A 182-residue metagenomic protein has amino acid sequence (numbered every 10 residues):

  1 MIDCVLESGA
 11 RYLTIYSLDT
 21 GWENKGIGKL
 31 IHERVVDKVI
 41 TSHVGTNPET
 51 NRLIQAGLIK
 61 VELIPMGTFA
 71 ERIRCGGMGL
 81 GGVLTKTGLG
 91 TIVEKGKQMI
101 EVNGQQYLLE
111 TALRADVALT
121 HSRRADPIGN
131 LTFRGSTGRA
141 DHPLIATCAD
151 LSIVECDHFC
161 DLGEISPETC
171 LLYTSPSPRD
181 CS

Functional and structural regions predicted by a protein language model:
M1-I64: N-terminal active-site beta-alpha-beta segment that forms phosphate/nucleotide-binding and substrate-recognition loops
L6-G9, I31-R34, L53-I54, I92-E94 (+5 more regions): Solvent-exposed alpha-helices and their adjacent loops that cap or buttress functional pockets in soluble metabolic
N24, P127-I128, D161-I165: Short active-site-adjacent structural elements
E62-L63, G67-R139: ATP/pyrophosphate-binding catalytic subdomain of soluble kinases
N130-V154: Gly/Ser/Thr-rich active-site loops/lids in small-molecule metabolic enzymes that frequently grip phosphoryl groups
T147, I153-T169: Extended, low-polarity segments enriched in aliphatic/aromatic residues
Y173-S182: Single conserved hydrophobic/aromatic residue that forms the stacking wall/gate of nucleotide- or nucleobase-binding
